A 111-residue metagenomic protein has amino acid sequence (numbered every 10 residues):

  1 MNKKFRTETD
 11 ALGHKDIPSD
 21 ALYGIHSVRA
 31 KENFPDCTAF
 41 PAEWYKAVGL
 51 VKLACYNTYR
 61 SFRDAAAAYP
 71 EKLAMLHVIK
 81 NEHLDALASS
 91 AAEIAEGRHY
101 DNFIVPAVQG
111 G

Functional and structural regions predicted by a protein language model:
M1-G111: Conserved, well-structured ligand/cofactor-binding cores
